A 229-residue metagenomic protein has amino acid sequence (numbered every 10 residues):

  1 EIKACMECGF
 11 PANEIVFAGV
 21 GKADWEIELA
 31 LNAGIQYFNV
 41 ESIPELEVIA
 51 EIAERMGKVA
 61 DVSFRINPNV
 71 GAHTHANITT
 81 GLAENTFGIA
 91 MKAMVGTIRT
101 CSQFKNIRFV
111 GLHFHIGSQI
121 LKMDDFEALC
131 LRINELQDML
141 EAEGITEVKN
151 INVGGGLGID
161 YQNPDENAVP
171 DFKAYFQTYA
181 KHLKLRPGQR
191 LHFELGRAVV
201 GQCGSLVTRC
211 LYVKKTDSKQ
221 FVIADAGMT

Functional and structural regions predicted by a protein language model:
E1-N150, I159, L211, D217 (+1 more regions): Active-site-proximal beta-alpha core segment in soluble small-molecule metabolic enzymes
S118-T229: C-terminal active-site-proximal or functional interface alpha/beta core segments in diverse enzymes
